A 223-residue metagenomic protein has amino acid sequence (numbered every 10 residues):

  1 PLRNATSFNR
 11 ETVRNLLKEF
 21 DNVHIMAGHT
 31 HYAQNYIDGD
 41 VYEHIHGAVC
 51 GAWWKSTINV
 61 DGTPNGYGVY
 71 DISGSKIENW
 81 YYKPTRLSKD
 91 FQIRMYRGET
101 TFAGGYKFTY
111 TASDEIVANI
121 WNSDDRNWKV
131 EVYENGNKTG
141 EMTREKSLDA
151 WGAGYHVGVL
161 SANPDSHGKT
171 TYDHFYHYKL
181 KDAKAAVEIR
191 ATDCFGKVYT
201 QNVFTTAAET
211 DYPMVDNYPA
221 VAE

Functional and structural regions predicted by a protein language model:
P1-R3: Short acidic, glycine-rich surface-loop motifs adjacent to enzyme active sites
A5-G104, G140, H156-V159: Conserved beta-sheet core of the metallophosphoesterase superfamily
R97-E223: Long, low-complexity serine/threonine/glycine- and acidic-rich segments characteristic of extracellular
